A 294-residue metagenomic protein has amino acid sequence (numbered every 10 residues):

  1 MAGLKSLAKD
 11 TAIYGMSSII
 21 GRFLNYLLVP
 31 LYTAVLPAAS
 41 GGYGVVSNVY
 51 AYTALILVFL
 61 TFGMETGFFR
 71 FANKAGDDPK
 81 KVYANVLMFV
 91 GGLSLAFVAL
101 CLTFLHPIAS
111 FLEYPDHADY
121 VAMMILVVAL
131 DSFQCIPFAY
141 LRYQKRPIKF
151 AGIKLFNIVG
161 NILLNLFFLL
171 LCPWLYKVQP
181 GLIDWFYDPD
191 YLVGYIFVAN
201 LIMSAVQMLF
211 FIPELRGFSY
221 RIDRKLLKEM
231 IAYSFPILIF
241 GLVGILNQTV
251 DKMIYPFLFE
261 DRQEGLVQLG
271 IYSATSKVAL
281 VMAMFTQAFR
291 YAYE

Functional and structural regions predicted by a protein language model:
M1-L7, Y176-Y195, M208-Q248: Interhelical loop/hinge segments that connect adjacent transmembrane helices in multipass membrane
A2-E65, S94-L102, V127, I162 (+3 more regions): Signature of the first transmembrane helix
L7, I19, F68, A139 (+4 more regions): C-terminal transmembrane helix end/exit motif
A8-G21, K80-K81, V121-V127, L141-L169: Alpha-helical transmembrane segments of multi-pass membrane transporters/permeases
A34-G42, Q144-G152, I158-Q207: Membrane-interface helix-loop junctions in multi-pass transport and translocation proteins
L55, G91, L95-A99, T103 (+2 more regions): Alpha-helical transmembrane segments of multi-pass membrane proteins
L60-G76, T275, A279-E294: Helix-loop junctions and terminal segments of transmembrane helices in multi-pass membrane transport/translocation
A96-Y114, C172-D184: Short membrane-interface helical motifs at transmembrane helix boundaries in multi-pass membrane transporters
